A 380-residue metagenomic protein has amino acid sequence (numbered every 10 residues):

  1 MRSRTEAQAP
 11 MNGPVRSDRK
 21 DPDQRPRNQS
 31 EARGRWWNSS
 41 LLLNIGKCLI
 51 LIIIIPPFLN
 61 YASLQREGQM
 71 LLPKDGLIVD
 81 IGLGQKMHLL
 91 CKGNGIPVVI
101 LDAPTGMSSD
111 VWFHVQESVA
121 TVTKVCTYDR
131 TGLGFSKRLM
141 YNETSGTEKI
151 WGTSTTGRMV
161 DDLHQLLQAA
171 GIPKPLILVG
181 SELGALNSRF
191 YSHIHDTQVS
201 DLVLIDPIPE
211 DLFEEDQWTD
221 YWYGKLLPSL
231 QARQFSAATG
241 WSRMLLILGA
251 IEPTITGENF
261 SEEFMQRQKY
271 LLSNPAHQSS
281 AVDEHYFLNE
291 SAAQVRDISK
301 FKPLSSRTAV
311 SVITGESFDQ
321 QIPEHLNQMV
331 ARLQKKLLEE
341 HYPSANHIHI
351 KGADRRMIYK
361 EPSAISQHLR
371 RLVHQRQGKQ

Functional and structural regions predicted by a protein language model:
R2-I78: N-terminal membrane-anchoring alpha-helices
R35-N44, L338-Q380: Catalytic active-site module of serine/aspartate enzymes centered on a nucleophile-bearing elbow/loop
I81-Q85, L90-R138, I194: Conserved HGGG/HGGXW glycine-rich cap/lid loop of the alpha/beta-hydrolase fold
I100-P104, S181, D206: The conserved beta1-alpha1 loop
R130-L133, R138, P207, G315-S317 (+1 more regions): Active-site loop/turn elements of alpha/beta-hydrolase fold enzymes, especially the short glycine-/histidine-rich
R130-V179: Active-site loop/oxyanion-hole signature of alpha/beta-hydrolase fold enzymes
K149, T156-V160, T197-K336, E340-H349: Flexible "cap/lid" subdomain of the alpha/beta-hydrolase fold that forms the substrate-access gate
V179-G184, S188: Gly/Ala-rich beta-loop-alpha elbow adjacent to hydrolase catalytic centers
